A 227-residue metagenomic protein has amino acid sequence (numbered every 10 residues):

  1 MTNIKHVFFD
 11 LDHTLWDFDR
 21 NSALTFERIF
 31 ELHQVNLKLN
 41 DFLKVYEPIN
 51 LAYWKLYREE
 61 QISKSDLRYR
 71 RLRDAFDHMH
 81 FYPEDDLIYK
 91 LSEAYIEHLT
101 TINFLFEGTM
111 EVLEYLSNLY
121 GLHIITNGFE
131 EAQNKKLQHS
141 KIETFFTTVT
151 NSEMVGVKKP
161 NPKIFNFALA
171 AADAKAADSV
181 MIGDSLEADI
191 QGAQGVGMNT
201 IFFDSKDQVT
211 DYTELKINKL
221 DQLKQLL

Functional and structural regions predicted by a protein language model:
M1-V7, R20, D86, M110 (+3 more regions): Asp-based, Mg2+/Mn2+-dependent phosphohydrolase catalytic module
T2-L11, L15-F106: N-terminal helical cap/lid subdomain that shapes the substrate entry/recognition surface in HAD-like hydrolases
I29, V112-L119: A short, Lys/Arg-enriched amphipathic alpha-helix followed by its capping loop at the start of a domain
H33, N40-K44, I124, E143 (+1 more regions): Intrinsically disordered, low-complexity segments enriched in polar/charged residues with Gly/Pro, especially when
S63, N103, I124, V180-M181: Residue-level marker of alpha-helix boundaries and capping positions
L119-Y120, G197: Glycine-centered short loops/turns at secondary-structure junctions
